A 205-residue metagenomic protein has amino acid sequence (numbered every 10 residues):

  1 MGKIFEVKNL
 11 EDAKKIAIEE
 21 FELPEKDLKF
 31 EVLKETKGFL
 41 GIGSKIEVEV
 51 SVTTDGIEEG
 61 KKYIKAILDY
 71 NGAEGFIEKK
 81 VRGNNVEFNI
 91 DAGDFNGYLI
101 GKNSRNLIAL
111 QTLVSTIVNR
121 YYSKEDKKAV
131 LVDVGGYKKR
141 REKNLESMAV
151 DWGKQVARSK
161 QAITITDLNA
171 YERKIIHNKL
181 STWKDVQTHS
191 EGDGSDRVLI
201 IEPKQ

Functional and structural regions predicted by a protein language model:
M1-Q205: RNA-contacting regions in translation and RNA-metabolism proteins, encompassing KH/S1 modules where present
